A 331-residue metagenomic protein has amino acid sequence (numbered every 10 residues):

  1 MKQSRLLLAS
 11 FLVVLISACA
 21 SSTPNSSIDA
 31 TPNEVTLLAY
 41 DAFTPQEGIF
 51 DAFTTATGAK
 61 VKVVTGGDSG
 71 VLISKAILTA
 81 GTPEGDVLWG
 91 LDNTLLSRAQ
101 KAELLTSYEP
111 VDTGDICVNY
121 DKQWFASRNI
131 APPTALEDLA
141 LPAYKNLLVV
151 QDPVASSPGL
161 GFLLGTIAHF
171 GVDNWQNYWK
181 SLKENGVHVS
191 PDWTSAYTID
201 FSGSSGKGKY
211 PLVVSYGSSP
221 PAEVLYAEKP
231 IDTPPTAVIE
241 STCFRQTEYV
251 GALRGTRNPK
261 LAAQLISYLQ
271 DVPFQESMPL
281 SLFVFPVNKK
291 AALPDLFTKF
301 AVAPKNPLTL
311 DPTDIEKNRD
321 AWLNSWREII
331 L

Functional and structural regions predicted by a protein language model:
L15-A18: C-terminal motif of bacterial Sec signal peptides marking the signal peptidase cleavage site
A20-R98, S205: Early extracytoplasmic/lumenal segment of secretory-pathway proteins
I49, Y178, R257-L269, S277-L280: Short amphipathic alpha-helical coupling segments at ligand-binding clamshell hinges and other catalytic/signaling
E109-V154: A conserved helix-loop-strand patch within extracytoplasmic ligand-binding domains of the periplasmic binding
N119-W124, I167, Q246-L261, S277-S281: A bilobed periplasmic-binding-protein/Venus flytrap-type ligand-binding module shared by bacterial periplasmic
N146-A155, Y268-A292: Periplasmic-binding protein-like
L164-T242: Ligand-binding pocket segment of bilobal, Venus flytrap-like solute-binding proteins
D295-L331: Extracellular/periplasmic bilobal clamshell ligand-binding domains
